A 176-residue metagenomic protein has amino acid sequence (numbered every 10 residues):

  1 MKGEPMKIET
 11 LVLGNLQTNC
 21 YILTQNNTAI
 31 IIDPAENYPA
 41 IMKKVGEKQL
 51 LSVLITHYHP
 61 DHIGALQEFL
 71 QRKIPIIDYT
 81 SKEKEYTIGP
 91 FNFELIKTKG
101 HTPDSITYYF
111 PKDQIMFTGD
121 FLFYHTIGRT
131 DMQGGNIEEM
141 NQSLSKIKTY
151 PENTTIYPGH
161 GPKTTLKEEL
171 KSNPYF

Functional and structural regions predicted by a protein language model:
K2-K48, T107-G119: Conserved beta-strand hairpin/beta-sheet module of binuclear metal-dependent hydrolase folds, prominently
L11, L23, K82-P90: Short acidic-hydrophobic surface loop/beta-edge motif
L13-N15, I32-M42, G46, Q71 (+3 more regions): Mid-domain alpha/beta scaffold segments of enzyme catalytic cores
A29, P103-F176: Metallo-beta-lactamase
I31-I32, L51-D61, I77-Y79, K97-G100 (+2 more regions): Active-site neighborhood of phospho(di)ester-bond hydrolases with catalytic His/Asp-centered motifs
Y38-Y79: Active-site metal-binding motif and surrounding structural segment of the metallo-beta-lactamase
G64, F93, G134-G135: Residue-level signal for the nucleotide or nucleotide-sugar donor/cofactor binding architecture
K84-Y109: Internal catalytic-core helix/loop-beta-alpha segment that presents or stabilizes conserved functional determinants
